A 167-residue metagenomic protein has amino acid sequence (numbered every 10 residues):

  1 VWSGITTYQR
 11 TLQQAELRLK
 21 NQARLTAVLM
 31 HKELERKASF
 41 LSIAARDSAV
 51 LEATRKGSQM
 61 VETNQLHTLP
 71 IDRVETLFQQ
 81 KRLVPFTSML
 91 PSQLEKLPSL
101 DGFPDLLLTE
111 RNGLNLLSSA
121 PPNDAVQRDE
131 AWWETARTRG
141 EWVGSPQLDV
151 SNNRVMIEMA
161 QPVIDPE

Functional and structural regions predicted by a protein language model:
W2-Q79, S99-F103, W142: Juxtamembrane extracytoplasmic/periplasmic/luminal helical "stalk" adjacent to the first N-terminal
Q9-L12, R36, G57, P85 (+4 more regions): Residue-level detector of solvent-exposed, low-hydrophobicity positions
E16, K20, A38, T87 (+1 more regions): Short, structured helix-loop boundary elements
L25, R36, M89-S92, R128: Short, conserved clusters of charged catalytic residues that mark active-site and nucleotide-handling motifs
F78-P85, A120-N123: Second-shell loop/turn segments in exported
P91, E95-E167: Extracytoplasmic/periplasmic ligand-binding sensor regions of membrane-associated signaling proteins
